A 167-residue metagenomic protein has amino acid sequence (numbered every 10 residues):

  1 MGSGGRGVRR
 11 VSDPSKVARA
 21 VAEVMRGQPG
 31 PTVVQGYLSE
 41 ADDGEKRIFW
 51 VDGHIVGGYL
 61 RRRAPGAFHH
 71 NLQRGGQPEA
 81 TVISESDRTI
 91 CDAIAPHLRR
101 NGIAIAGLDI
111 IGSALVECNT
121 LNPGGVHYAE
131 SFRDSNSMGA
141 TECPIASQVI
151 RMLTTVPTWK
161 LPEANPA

Functional and structural regions predicted by a protein language model:
M1-G2, H69-G75, N119-G125: Short acidic (Asp/Glu) and glycine-rich catalytic loops that position anionic groups and cofactors
M1-G5, G27, S137: Short, basic, helix/turn surface patches
M1-S3, L38-A41, R62-R63, G112-A114 (+1 more regions): Glycine-rich beta-alpha junction loops
R6-I90, I94-L98: Phosphate-binding site of ATP-dependent enzymes
V82-A167: ATP-dependent carboxylate activation and anion-phosphoryl transfer catalytic cores that bind Mg-ATP to form
